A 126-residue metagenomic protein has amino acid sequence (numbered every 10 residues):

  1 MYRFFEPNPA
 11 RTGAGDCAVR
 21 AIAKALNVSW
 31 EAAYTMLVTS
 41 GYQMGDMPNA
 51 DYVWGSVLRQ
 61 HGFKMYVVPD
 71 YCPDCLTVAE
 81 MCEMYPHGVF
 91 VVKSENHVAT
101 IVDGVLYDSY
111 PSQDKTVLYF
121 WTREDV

Functional and structural regions predicted by a protein language model:
M1-M47, D51-Y66: Active-site nucleophile-adjacent alpha helix/oxyanion-hole segment immediately C-terminal to the catalytic cysteine
G41-N96, V102-P111: Conserved active-site-adjacent core of cysteine acyl-enzyme catalytic domains
D108-V126: Noncatalytic regulatory segments and standalone regulatory/sensor domains
